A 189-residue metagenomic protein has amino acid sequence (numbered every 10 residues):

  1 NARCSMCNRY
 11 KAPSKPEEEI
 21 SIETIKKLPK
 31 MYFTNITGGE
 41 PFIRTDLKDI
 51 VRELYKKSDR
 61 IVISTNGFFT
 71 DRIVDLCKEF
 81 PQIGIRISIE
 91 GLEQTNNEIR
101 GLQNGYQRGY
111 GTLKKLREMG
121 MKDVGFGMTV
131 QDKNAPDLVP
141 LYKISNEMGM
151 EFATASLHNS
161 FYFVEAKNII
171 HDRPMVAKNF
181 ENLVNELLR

Functional and structural regions predicted by a protein language model:
N1-A2, Q94: Short, acidic Gly/Pro/Ser/Thr-rich loop/turn segments
A2-I83, F161, D172-N179, L183: Conserved alpha-helical substructure of the radical SAM core
E18, R52-E53, K57, I83-E90 (+1 more regions): Radical SAM enzyme [4Fe-4S]-AdoMet core and its adjacent flexible, acidic and glycine-rich loops/tails across
